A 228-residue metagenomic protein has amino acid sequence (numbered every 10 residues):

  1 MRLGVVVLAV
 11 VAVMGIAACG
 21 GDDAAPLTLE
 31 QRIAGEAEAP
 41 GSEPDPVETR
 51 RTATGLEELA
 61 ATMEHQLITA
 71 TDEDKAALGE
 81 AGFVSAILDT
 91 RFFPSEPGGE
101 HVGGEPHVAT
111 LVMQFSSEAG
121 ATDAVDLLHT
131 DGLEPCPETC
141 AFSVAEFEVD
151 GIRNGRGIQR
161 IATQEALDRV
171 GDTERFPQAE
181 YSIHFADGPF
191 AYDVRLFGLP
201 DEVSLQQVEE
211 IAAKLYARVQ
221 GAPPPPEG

Functional and structural regions predicted by a protein language model:
M1-V7: Bacterial N-terminal signal peptides that target proteins for export
G15-A18: C-terminal motif of bacterial Sec signal peptides marking the signal peptidase cleavage site
G20-E100, E138-T139, Y216, G221-G228: N-terminal "mature-domain start" segment
P46-A70, V125-A179, P224-G228: Short Gly/Thr-rich strand-loop-strand
S85-L127: A short acidic-to-branched-hydrophobic micro-motif
E105-A109, E174-S182: Short, surface-exposed coil-to-beta transition loops
A109-L111, F185-G198: Short, well-ordered beta-strand elements
R195-G228: Surface-exposed amphipathic alpha-helical segments
